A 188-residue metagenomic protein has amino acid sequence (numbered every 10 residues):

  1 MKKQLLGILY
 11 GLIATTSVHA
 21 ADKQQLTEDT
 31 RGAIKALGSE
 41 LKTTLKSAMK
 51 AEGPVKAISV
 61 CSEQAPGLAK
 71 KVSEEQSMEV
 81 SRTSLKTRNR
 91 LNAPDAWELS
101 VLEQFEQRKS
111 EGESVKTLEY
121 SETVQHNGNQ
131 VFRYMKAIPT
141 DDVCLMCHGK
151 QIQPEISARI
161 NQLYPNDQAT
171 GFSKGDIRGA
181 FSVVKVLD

Functional and structural regions predicted by a protein language model:
M1-Q4: Positively charged n-region of N-terminal signal peptides that target proteins for export
G7-T15: Bacterial N-terminal signal peptides
A21-T140, E155-D188: Extracytoplasmic c-type cytochrome modules immediately beyond a signal peptide or single-pass transmembrane anchor
D141-Q151: The canonical Cys-X-X-Cys-His
